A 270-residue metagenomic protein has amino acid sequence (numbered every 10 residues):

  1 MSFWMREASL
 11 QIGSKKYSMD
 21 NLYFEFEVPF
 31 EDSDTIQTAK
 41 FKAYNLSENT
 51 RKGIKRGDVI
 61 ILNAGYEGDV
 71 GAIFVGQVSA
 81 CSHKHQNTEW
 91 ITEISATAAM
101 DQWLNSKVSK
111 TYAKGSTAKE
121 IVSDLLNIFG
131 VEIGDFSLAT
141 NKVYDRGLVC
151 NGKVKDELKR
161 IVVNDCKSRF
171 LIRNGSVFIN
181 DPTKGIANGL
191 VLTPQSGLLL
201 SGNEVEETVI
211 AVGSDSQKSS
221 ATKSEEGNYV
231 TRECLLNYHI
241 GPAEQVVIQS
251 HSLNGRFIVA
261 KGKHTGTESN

Functional and structural regions predicted by a protein language model:
M1-K55, A98-D101, V191-N270: Juxtamembrane "anchor/assembly" segments of surface/extracellular structural proteins
W4, E89-D101, D135-G213: Short beta-strand-centered interaction patches in the first periplasmic/extracellular domains of large envelope
I36-T38, N87-E93, N174-S176, Y229 (+1 more regions): A generic structural signal for beta-strand entry/edge sites
A39-K42, A96, K110-I133, V149-N174 (+2 more regions): Amphipathic, non-transmembrane alpha-helical segments in extracytoplasmic/periplasmic proteins
L46-G130: Surface-exposed cap/loop segments at beta↔alpha junctions
E48-T50, K84, Q102, E132 (+3 more regions): Short beta-strands and strand-coil junctions in structured, solvent-facing domains, enriched
I60, Q86, G152, N180 (+1 more regions): A structural signal for the main folded, soluble domain(s) of proteins
G76-K84, T183-K184, V259-S269: Short, compositionally biased
